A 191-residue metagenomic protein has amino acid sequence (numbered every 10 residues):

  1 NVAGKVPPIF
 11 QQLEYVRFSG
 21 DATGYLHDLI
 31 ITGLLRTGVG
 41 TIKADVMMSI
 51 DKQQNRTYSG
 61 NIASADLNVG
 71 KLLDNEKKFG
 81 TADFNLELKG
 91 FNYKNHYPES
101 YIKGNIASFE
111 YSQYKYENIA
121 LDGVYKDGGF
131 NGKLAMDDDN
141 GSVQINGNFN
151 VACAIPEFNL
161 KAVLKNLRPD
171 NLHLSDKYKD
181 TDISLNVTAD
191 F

Functional and structural regions predicted by a protein language model:
N1-D190: Interface amphipathic segments
